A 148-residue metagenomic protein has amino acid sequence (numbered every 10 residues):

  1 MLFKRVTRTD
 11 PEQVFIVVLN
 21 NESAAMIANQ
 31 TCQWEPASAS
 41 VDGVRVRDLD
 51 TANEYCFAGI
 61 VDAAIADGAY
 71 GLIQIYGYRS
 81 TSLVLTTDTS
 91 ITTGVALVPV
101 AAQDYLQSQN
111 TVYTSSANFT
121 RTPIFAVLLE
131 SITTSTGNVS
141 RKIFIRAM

Functional and structural regions predicted by a protein language model:
M1-M148: Glycine-anchored, exposed beta-strand/edge motif detector
